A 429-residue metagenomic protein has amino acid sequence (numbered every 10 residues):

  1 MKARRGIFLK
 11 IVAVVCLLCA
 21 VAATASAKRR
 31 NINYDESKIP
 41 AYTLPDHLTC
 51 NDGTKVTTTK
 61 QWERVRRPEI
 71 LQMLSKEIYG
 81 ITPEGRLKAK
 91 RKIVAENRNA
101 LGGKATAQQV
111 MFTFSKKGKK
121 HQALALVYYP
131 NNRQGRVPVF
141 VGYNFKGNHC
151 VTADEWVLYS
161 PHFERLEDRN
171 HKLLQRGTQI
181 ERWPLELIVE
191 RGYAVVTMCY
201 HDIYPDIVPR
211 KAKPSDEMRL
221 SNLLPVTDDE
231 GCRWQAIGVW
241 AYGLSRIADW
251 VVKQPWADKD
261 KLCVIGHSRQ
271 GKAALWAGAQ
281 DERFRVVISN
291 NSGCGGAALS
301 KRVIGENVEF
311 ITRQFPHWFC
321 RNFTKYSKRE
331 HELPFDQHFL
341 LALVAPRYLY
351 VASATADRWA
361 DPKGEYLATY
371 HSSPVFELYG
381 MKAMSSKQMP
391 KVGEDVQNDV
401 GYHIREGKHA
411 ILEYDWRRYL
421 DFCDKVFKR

Functional and structural regions predicted by a protein language model:
K10-A20: Bacterial N-terminal signal peptides
K28-T82: N-terminal pre-domain segments of enzymes
L124-Y128, G135-F145: Short beta-strand element of the alpha/beta-hydrolase
G142-K253, S300-R302: Cap/lid segment of the alpha/beta-hydrolase catalytic domain
L223, S289-L340, E365-S386: Mobile cap/lid helix-loop segments that gate and shape the active-site cleft of serine hydrolases
S245-E306, Q314, R329-E330: Primarily recognizes the serine-hydrolase "nucleophile elbow" in alpha/beta-hydrolase and SGNH/GDSL folds
A345-P362, R405-G407: Conserved strand-to-loop "acid loop" that flanks and positions the catalytic carboxylate
T369-R429: C-terminal catalytic histidine-bearing segment of alpha/beta-hydrolase fold enzymes
